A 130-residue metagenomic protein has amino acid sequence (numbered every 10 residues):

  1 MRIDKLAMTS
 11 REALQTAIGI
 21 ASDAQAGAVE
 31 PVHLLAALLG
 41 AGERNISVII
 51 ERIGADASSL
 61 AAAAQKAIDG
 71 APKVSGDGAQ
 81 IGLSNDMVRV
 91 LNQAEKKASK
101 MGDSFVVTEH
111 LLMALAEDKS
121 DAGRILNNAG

Functional and structural regions predicted by a protein language model:
M1-G130: Histone-fold recognition with a strong bias for associated Lys/Arg-rich disordered tails
